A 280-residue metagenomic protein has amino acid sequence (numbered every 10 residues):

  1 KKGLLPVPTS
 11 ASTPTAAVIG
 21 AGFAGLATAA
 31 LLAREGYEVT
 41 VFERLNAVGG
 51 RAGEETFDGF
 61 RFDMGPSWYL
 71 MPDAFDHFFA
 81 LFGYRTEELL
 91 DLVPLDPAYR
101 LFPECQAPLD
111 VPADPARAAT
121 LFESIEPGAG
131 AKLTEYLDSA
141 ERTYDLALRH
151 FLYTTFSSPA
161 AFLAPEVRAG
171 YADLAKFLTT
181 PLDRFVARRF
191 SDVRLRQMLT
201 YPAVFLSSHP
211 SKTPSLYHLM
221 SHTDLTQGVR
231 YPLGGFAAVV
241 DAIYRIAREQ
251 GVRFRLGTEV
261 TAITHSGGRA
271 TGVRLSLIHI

Functional and structural regions predicted by a protein language model:
G3-P14: A short, basic/flexible loop-to-alpha-helix module at the beginning of a structural domain
T13-L146: N-terminal glycine-rich phosphate/pyrophosphate-binding loop and immediately adjacent elements
L26, E35, F185-R189, M198-Y201 (+3 more regions): Generic, well-ordered alpha-helical scaffold segments in large soluble proteins
E104-T213: Rossmann-like flavin
P210-T213, T264-T271: A short, glycine/Asx- and small/polar-enriched loop/turn that sits immediately N-terminal to a beta-strand
T213-D224: Residues forming anionic-ligand binding surfaces in small-molecule and nucleic-acid pockets of primarily soluble enzymes
H222-A262: Helical element adjacent to the flavin cofactor pocket in flavoenzyme catalytic cores
I278-I280: Conserved small/polar residues in nucleotide/adenosyl-binding loops
